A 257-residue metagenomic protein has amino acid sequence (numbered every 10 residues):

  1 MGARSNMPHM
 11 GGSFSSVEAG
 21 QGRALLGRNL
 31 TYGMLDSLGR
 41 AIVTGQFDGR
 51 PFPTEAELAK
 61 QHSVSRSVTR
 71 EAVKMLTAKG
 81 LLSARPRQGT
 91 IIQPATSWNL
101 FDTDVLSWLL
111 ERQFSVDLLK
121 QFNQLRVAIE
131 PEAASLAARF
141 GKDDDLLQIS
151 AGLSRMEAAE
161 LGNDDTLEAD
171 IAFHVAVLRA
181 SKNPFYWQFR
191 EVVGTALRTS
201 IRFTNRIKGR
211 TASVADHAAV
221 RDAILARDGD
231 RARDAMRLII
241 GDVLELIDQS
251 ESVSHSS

Functional and structural regions predicted by a protein language model:
M1-A128, S135, V253-S254: Short linear motifs at protein or domain termini
R4, P8-F14, L153, E157-A158 (+1 more regions): C-terminal all-alpha effector/ligand-binding and dimerization domain of prokaryotic HTH-type transcriptional repressors
L26, N163-L167, T204: Short, surface-exposed loop/turn segments at secondary-structure junctions
L30, M34, L125-I129, D145 (+7 more regions): Hydrophobic/aromatic residues within well-ordered alpha-helical segments
S37, A128-E132, L136, A176 (+5 more regions): Amphipathic alpha-helical segments in well-ordered regions
E55, K182-P184, R227-D228: Short loop-to-helix capping motifs
S97-A176, A215-A235: All-alpha effector-binding/dimerization core of bacterial HTH-type transcriptional repressors
